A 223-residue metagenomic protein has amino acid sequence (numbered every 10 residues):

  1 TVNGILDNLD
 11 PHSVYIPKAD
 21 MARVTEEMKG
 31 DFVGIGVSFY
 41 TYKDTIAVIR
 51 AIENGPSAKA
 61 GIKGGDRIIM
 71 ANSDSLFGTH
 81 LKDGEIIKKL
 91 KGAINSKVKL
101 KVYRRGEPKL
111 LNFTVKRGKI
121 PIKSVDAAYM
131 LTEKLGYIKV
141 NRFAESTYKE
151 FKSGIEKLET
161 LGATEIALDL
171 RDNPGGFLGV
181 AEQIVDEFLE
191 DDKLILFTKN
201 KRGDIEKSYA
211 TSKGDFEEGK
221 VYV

Functional and structural regions predicted by a protein language model:
V2-I49, N95-K99, Y103-A127: Extended, small/polar residue-biased N-terminal targeting/export presequences and adjacent propeptide/linker tracts
A47-R50, A58, K63, N72-D74 (+1 more regions): Cleft-lining beta-strand/loop regions that shape enzyme active-site pockets
G65-R67: Structural motif
